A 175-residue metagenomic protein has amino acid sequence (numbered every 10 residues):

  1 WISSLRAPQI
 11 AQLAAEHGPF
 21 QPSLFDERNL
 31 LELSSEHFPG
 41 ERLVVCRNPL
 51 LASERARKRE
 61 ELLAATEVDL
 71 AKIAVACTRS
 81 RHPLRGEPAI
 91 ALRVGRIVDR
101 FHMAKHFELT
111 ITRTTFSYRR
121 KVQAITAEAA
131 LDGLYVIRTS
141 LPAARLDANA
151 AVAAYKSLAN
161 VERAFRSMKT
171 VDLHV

Functional and structural regions predicted by a protein language model:
W1-V175: Anion-binding and metal-coordination hotspots
